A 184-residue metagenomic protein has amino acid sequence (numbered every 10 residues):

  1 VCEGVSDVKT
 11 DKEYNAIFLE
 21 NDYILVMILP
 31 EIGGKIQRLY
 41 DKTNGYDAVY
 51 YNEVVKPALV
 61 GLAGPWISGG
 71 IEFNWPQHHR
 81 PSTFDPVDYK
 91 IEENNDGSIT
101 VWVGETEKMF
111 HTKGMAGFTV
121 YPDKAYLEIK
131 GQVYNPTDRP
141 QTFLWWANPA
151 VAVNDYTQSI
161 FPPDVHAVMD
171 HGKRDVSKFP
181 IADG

Functional and structural regions predicted by a protein language model:
V1-R38, P162-G184: N-terminal start-of-domain structural block
C2-D11, A16-E20, S68-Y126: Extended, loop-rich substrate-binding clefts of extracytoplasmic carbohydrate-active enzymes
G4, D22, G33-G34, G45 (+8 more regions): Residue-identity detector for glycine
A16-E20, I24-P86: Acidic-aromatic substrate-binding/catalytic surfaces of carbohydrate-active enzymes
I28-N44, V103-N154: Acidic, contiguous internal or C-terminal segments within carbohydrate-active enzymes that form a structured patch used
G45-I71, I91, E128, Y134-G184: Polysaccharide-binding surfaces and accessory modules of carbohydrate-active proteins
